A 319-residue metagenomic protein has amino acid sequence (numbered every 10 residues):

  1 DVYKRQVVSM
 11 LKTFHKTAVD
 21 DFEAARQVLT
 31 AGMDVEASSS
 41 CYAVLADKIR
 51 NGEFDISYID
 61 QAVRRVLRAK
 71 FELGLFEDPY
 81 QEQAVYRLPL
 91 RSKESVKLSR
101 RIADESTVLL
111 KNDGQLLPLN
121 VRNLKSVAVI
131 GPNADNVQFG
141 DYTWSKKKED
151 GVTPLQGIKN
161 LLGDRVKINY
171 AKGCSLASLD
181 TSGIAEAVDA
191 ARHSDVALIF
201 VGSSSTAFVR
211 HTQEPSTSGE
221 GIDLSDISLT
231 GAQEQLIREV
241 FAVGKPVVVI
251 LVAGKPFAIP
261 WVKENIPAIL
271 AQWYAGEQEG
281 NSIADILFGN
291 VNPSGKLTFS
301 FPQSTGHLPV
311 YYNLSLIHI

Functional and structural regions predicted by a protein language model:
D1, R5-V19, Y42-I56, R68 (+2 more regions): C-terminal non-catalytic regions of proteins with extracellular/luminal or membrane-system context
F14-A24, V28-E36, S282: Glycan-recognition surfaces
V19, M33, S40, L73-F76 (+3 more regions): Membrane-targeting and insertion segments and their boundary/processing signals
G32, S39, V44-E77, R87: Long, well-ordered, tryptophan-enriched scaffold segments
E36-A37, I250: Conserved active-site loop/cleft motifs that coordinate metal ions or position small ligands
P79-S95: Flexible, acidic loop-helix segments that line cofactor/substrate-binding pockets
